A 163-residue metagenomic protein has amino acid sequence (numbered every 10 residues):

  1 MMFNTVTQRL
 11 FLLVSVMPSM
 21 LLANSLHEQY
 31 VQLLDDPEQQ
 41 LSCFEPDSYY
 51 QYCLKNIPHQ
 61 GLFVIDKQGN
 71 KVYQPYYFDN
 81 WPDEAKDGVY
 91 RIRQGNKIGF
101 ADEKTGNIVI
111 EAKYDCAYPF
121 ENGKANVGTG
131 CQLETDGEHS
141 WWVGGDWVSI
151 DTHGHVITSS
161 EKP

Functional and structural regions predicted by a protein language model:
M2-F11: Bacterial N-terminal signal peptides that target proteins for export
M2-F3, P18-L21: Position-driven detector of the extreme protein N-terminus
F11-S19: Bacterial N-terminal signal peptides
N24-P163: Residue-level detector of conserved, function-critical positions
